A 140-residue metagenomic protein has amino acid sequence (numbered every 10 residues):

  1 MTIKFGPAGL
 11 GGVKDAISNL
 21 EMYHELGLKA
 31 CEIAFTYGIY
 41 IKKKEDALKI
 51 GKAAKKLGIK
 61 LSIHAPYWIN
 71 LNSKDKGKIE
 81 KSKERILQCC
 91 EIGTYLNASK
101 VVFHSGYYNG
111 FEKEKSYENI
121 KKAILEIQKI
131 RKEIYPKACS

Functional and structural regions predicted by a protein language model:
M1-A65, I69-Q88: N-terminal pre-domain/capping segments
K55-K56, N72-S140: Active-site acidic/histidine proton-transfer and metal-coordination neighborhood in alpha/beta enzyme cores
